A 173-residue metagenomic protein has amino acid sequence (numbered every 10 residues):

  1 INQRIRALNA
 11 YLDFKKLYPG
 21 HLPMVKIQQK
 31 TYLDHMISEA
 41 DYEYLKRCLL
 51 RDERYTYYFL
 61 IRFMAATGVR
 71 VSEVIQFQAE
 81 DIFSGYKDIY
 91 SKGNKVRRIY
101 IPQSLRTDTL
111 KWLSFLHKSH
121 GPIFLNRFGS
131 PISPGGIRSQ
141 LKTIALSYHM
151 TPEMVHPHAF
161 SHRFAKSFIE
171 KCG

Functional and structural regions predicted by a protein language model:
I1-G173: Conserved catalytic core of the tyrosine transesterase superfamily
